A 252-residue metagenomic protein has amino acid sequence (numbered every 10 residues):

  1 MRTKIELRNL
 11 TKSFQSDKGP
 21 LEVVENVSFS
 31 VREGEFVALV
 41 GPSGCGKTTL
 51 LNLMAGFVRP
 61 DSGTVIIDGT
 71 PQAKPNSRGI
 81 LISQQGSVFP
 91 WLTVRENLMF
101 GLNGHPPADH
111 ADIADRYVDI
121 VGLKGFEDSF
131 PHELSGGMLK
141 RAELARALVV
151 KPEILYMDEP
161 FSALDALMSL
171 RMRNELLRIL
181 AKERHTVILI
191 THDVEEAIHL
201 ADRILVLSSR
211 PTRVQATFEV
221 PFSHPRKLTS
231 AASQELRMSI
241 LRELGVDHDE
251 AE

Functional and structural regions predicted by a protein language model:
Q15-D17, L92, E96-A111, I120: ABC-type ATPase nucleotide-binding domains, specifically the catalytic core motifs of the NBD
V40-P42: The feature captures the beta-strand-to-loop junction immediately N-terminal to the Walker
A55: Helix-to-loop junction immediately C-terminal to a conserved catalytic motif
G63-P75: Conserved ABC transporter NBD signature motif
A108-F126, R178: Conserved ABC ATPase "signature" region
F130-L134, M138: Conserved ABC ATPase signature
V149-E153: A short, proline-enriched helix->beta-strand linker immediately N-terminal to the Walker B motif in ABC-type P-loop
